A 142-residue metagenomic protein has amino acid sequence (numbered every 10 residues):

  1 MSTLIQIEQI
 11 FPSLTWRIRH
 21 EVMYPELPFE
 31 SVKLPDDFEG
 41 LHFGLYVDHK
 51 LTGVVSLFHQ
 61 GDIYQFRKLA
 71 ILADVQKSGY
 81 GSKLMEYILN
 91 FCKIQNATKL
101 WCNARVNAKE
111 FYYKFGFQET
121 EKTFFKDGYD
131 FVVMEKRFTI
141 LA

Functional and structural regions predicted by a protein language model:
M1-I10, F138-A142: Conserved N-terminal entry element of GNAT/NAT acetyltransferase domains
R19, Y112, F117: Conserved active-site tyrosine of GNAT-family acetyltransferases
R19-D48, T52: Active-site rim helix/loop that mediates acceptor-substrate recognition in acyltransferases
G44, K50-F58, Q65-A70: Conserved beta-strand in the GNAT
H59-L69, Q76, K126-G128: A conserved beta-turn-beta hairpin within the catalytic core of GNAT-like acetyltransferases that forms part
V75, G79-Y87: Conserved acetyl-CoA pyrophosphate-binding loop and the N-cap/start of the following alpha-helix in GNAT-like
C92-R105: Conserved GNAT acetyl-CoA-binding A-motif
W101-N103, Q118-V133: Conserved catalytic-core motifs of GNAT/GCN5-like acyltransferases
